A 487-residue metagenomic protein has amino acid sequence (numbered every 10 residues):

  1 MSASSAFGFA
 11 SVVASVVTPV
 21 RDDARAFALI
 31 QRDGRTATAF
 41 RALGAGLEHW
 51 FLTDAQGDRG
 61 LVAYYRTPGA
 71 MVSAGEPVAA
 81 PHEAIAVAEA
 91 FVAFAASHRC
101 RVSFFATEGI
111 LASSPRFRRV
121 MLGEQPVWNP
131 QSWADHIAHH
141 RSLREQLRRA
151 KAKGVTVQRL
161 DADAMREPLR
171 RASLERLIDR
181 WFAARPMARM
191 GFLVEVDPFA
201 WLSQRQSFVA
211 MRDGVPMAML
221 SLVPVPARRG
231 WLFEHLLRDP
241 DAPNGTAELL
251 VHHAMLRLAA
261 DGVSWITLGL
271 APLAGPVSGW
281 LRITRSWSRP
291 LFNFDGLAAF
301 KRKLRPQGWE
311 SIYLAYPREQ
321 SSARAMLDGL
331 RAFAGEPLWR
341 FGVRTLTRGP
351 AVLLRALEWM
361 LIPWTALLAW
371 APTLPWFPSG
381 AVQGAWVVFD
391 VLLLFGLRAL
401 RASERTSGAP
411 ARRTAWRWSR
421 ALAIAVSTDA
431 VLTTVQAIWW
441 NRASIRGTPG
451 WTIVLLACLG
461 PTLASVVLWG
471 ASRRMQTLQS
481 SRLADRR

Functional and structural regions predicted by a protein language model:
V16-V72, C100-R119, Q131-Q146, G154-V277 (+4 more regions): A conserved beta-strand-loop-helix scaffold within acyl/acetyltransferase catalytic domains
R344-M360: Cytosolic juxtamembrane helix and N-cap/initiation of the first transmembrane helix
L357-V388, L392: Hydrophobic transmembrane helix segments
A366-W376, T433-S444: Juxtamembrane "helix-exit" motif on the non-cytosolic side of transmembrane helices
F377-W386, R442-A457: Non-cytosolic membrane-interface motifs at loop->transmembrane helix junctions
D390, W418-I438, L456-L463: Hydrophobic alpha-helical membrane segments
R401-T428: Loop-to-transmembrane helix junctions at the membrane interface
C458-R482: Membrane-water interface at the C-terminal end of transmembrane alpha helices
